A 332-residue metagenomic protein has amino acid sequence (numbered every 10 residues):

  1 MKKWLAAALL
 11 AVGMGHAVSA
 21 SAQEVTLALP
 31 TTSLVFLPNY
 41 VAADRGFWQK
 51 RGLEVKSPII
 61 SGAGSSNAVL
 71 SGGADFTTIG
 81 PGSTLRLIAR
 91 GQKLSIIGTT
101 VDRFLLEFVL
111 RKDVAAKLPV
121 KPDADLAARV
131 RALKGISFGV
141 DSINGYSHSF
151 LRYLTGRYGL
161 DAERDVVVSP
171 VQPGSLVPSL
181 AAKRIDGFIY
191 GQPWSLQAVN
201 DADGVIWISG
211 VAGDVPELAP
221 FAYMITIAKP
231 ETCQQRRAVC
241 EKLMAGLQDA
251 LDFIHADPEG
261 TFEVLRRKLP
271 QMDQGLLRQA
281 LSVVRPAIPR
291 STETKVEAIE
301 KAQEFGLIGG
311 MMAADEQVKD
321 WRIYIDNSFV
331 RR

Functional and structural regions predicted by a protein language model:
M1-A6: Bacterial N-terminal signal peptides that target proteins for export
M14-S19: N-terminal signal peptide c-region/cleavage motif recognized by signal peptidases
Q23-D161, V167-P170, D186-Q192, P220: Short, glycine-/small- and polar/acidic-enriched structural segments that line small-molecule recognition paths
K50, A115-K121, G213-A219, R285-K295: Short, solvent-exposed loop/beta-turn-alpha elements that line the ligand-binding surface or hinge of extracytoplasmic
I60-A63, T78, D141, G145-Y146 (+5 more regions): Soluble non-cytosolic domains of exported or imported proteins
G174-R267: Pocket-lining segment of extracytoplasmic ligand-binding domains
Q234-A313: Secondary-structure end/capping motifs
E304-R332: Conserved C-terminal helix/tail region of periplasmic/extracytoplasmic solute-binding proteins
